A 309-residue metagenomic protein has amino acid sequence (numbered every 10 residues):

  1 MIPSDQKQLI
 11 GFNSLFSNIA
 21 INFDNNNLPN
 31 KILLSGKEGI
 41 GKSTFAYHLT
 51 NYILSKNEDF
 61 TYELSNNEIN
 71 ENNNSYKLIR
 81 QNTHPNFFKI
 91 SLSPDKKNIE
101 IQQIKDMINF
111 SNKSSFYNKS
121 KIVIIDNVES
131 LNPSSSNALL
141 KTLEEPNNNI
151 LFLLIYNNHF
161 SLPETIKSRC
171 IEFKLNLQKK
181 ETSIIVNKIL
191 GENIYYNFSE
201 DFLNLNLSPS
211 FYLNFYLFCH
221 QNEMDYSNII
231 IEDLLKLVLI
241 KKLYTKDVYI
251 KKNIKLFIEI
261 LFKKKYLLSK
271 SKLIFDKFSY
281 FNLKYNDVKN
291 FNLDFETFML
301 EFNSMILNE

Functional and structural regions predicted by a protein language model:
M1-Y52, E58-I79, N148-I150, N157-E309: Charged, glycine-rich active-site and insertion segments that engage polyanionic ligands
S17-F23, N74-I79, N98-I122, S130 (+1 more regions): Conserved alpha-helical scaffold flanking the Walker A/P-loop in AAA+ ATPase domains
L34, I125, L139-L140, Y156: Hydrophobic residues in beta-strands of the RecA-like P-loop NTPase core, especially within AAA+ ATPase
S35, K89-P94: A short hydrophobic beta-strand->loop->alpha-helix junction that borders the nucleotide-binding pocket of P-loop NTPases
F87-K89, E172: Conserved beta-strand scaffold positions in the cores of enzyme catalytic domains, especially in NTP/NDP-utilizing
P94-I101, E172-F173: Flexible beta-alpha connector loops of hexameric P-loop NTPases
N112, N137-L154: Conserved catalytic/switch belt of AAA+ P-loop NTPases
D126-S130, L140, E144, F160: Catalytic acidic motif of RecA-like/P-loop NTPases
